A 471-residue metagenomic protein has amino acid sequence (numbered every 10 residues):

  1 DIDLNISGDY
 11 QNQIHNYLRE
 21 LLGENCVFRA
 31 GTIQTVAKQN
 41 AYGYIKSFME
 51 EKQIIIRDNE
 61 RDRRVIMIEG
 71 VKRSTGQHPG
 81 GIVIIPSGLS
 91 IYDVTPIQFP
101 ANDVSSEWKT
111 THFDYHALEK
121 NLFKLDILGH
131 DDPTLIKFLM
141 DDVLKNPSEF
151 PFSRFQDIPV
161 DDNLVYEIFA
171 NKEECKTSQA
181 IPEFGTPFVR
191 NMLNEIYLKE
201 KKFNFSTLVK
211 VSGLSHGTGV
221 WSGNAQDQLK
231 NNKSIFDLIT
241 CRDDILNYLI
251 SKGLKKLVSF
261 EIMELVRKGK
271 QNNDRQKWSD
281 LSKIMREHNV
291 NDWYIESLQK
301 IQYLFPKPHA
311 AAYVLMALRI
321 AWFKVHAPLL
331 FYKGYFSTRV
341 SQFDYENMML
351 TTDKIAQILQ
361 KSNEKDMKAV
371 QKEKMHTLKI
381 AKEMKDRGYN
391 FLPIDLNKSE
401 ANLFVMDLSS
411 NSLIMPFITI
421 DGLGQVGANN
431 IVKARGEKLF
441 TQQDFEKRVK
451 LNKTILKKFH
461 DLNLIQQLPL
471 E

Functional and structural regions predicted by a protein language model:
D1-E471: Noncatalytic, beta-rich nucleic-acid-contacting surfaces in large DNA/RNA-processing enzymes
